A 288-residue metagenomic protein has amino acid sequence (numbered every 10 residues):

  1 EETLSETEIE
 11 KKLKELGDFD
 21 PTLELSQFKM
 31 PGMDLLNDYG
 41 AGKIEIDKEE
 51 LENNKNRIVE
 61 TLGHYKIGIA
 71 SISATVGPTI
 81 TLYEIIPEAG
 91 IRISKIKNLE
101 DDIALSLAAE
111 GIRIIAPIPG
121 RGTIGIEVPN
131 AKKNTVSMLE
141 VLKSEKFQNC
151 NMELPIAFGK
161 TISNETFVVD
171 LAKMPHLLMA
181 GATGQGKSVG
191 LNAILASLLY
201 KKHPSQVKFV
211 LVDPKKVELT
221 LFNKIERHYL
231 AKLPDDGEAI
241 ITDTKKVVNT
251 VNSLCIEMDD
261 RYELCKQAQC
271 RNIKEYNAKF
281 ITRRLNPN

Functional and structural regions predicted by a protein language model:
E1-H176, L230: Low-complexity, intrinsically disordered P/S/T-rich segments
E15, R57, H64, S253 (+3 more regions): Residues on one face of amphipathic alpha-helical coiled coils
Q27-P31, I118-T123, E127, K146-R271 (+1 more regions): P-loop NTPase catalytic phosphate-binding loop
E52, C270-K274: An alpha-helix initiation/capping motif
G77-I85, I273-N286: Charge-rich, acidic-biased intrinsically disordered regions
G90-D101, A108, Q185, L254 (+1 more regions): Conserved P-loop NTPase motor cores
V141, E257, K279: Residues that form generic nucleotide/phosphate-binding pockets
